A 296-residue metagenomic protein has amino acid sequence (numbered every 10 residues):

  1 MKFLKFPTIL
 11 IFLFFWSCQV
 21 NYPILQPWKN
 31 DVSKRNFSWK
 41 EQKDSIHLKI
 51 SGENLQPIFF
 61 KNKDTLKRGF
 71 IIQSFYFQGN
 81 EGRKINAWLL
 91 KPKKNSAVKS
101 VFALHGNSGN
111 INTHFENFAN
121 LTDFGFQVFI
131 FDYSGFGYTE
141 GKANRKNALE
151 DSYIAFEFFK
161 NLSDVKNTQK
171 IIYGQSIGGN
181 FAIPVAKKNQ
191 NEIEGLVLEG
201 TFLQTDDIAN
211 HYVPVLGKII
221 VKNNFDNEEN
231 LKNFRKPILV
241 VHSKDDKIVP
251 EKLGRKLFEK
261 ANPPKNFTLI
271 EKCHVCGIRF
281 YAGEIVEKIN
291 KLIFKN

Functional and structural regions predicted by a protein language model:
K2-T65: N-terminal targeting or regulatory segments adjacent to alpha/beta-hydrolase or S9 domains
K49-K94: N-terminal cap/lid segment of alpha/beta-hydrolase-fold proteins
F75-F156: Membrane-embedded segments
N117, N227, K236, P250-E259: Short alpha-helix in the alpha/beta-hydrolase fold that links the catalytic acid
V165-S176: Alpha/beta-hydrolase fold nucleophile elbow
G179-F234, R279: Hydrolase active-site cap/lid region
F234-R235, L239-H242, D246: Short beta-strand/loop motif that positions the catalytic acidic residue of the alpha/beta-hydrolase fold
F258-C276: Catalytic histidine neighborhood in serine/cysteine hydrolases with alpha/beta-hydrolase-type architecture
